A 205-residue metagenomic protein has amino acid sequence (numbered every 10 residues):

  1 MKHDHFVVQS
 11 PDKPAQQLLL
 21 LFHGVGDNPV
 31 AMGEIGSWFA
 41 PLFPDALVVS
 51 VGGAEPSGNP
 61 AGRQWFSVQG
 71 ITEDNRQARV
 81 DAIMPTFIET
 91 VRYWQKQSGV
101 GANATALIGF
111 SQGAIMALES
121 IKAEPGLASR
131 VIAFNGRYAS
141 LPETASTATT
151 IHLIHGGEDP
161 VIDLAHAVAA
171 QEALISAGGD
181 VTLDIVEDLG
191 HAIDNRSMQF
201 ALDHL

Functional and structural regions predicted by a protein language model:
K2-A104: Serine-hydrolase catalytic machinery in alpha/beta-hydrolase-like enzymes
Q17, T149-T150: Alpha/beta-hydrolase fold active-site loops
V30-A31, P160-H166: Conserved alpha/beta-hydrolase "acid-adjacent" motif
E34, E119-A123: Active-site signature of alpha/beta-hydrolase-fold catalytic machinery across serine- and Asp/Cys-nucleophile hydrolases
I108-G113, A117: Gly/Ala-rich beta-loop-alpha elbow adjacent to hydrolase catalytic centers
G126-Y138: A conserved short beta-strand
H152-D159: Short beta-strand/loop motif that positions the catalytic acidic residue of the alpha/beta-hydrolase fold
A165-L205: C-terminal catalytic histidine-bearing segment of alpha/beta-hydrolase fold enzymes
